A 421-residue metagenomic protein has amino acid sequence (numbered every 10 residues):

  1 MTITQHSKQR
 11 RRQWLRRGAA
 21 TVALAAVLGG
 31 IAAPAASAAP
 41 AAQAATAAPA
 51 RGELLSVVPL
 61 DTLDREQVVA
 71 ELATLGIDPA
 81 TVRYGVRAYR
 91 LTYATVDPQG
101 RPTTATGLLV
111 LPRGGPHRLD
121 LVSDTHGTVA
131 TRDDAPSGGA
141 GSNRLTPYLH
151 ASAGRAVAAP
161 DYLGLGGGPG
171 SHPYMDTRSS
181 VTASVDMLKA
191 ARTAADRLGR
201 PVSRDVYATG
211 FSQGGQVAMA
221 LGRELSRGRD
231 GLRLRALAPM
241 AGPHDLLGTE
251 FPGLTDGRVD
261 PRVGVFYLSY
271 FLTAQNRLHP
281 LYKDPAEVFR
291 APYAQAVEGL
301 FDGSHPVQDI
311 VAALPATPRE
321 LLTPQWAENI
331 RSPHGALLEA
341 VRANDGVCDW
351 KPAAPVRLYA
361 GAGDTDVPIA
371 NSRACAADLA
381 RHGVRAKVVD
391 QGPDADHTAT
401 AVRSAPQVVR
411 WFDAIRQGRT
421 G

Functional and structural regions predicted by a protein language model:
M1-A42: Secretory targeting and sorting signals
R17, S37-P116, A380: Catalytic-loop region of hydrolases
G52, V58-D61, G242-D349: Accessory cap/linker subdomain of secreted extracellular hydrolases
D97-G154, G167: Short, surface-exposed "cap/lid" segments of acyl-processing enzymes
Y174-D196: Alpha/beta-hydrolase active-site loop
A190-V263: Primarily recognizes the serine-hydrolase "nucleophile elbow" in alpha/beta-hydrolase and SGNH/GDSL folds
N329-H334, L338-A340, D366, R373-G421: C-terminal catalytic histidine-bearing segment of alpha/beta-hydrolase fold enzymes
P352, R357-D364: Short beta-strand/loop motif that positions the catalytic acidic residue of the alpha/beta-hydrolase fold
